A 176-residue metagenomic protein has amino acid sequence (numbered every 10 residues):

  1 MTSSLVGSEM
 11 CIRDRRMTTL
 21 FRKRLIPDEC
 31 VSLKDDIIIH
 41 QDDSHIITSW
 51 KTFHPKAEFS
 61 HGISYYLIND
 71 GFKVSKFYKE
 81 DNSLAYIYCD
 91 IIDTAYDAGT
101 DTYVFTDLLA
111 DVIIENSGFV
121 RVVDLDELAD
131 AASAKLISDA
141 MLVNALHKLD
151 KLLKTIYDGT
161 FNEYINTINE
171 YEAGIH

Functional and structural regions predicted by a protein language model:
M1-D14: Single conserved hydrophobic/aromatic residue that forms the stacking wall/gate of nucleotide- or nucleobase-binding
R13-Y66: A positional/architectural concept
D43-I47, L84-Y86, F119: A generic structural signal for beta-strand entry/edge sites
S49-Y103: The feature represents the first ordered module of a protein
V74, T106-L108, H147, I165-N166: Extended soluble regions of mature proteins
D81, Y88-K135: Conserved, surface-exposed functional patches that form binding/active-site neighborhoods
A129, K135-H147: Compact, glycine/acidic-enriched structural inserts
K148-H176: Cysteine/selenocysteine-centered motifs that mediate thiol-based redox chemistry or coordinate metal-sulfur cofactors
